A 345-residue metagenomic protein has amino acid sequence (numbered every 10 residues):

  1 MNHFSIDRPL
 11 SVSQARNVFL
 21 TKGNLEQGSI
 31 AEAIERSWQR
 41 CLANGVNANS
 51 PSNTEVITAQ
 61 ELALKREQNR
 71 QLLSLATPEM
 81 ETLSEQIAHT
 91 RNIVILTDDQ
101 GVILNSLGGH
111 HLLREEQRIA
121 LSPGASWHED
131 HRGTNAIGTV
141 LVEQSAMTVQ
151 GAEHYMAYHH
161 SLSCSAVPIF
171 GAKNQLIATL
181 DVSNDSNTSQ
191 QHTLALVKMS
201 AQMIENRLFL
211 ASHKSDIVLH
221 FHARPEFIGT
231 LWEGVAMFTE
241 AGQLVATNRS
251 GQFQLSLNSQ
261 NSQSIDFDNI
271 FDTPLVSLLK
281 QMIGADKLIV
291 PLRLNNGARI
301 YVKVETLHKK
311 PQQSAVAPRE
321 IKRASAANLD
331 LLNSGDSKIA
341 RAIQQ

Functional and structural regions predicted by a protein language model:
M1-D130, N135-T148, S161, F170-A241 (+1 more regions): Intrinsically disordered, low-complexity terminal regulatory regions
G109-L112, E116, F253-Q263: PAS/PAS-like sensory domain cap-loop motif
S126, S262-L275: PAS-family sensory/regulatory domains
A152-E153, S161-A166, I270-A327: PAS-family sensory/regulatory modules and their coupling/dimerization elements
A152-M156, A223-R224: Short, solvent-exposed loop/turn elements at beta->coil junctions and helix N-caps that rim active or binding pockets
F227-I228, R293, L331: Replace "in large, NTP-powered and nucleic-acid-processing enzymes" with "in large, NTP-powered factors and other
R323-Q345: AAA+ ATPase active-site-proximal loops
